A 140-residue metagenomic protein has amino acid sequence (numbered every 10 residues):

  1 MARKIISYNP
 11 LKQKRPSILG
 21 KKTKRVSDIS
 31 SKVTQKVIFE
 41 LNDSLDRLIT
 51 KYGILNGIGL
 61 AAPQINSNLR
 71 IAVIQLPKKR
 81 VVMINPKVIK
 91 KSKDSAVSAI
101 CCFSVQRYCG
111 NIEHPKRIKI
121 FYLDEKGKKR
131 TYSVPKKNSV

Functional and structural regions predicted by a protein language model:
M1-V140: Positively charged
